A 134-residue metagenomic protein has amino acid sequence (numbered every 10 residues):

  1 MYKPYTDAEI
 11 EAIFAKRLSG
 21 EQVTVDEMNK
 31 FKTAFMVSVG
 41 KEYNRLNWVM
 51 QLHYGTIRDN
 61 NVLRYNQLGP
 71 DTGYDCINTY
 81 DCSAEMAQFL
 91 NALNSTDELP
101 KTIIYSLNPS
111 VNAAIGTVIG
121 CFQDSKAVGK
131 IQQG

Functional and structural regions predicted by a protein language model:
Y2-K101, S110-G129: Histidine/acidic residue-rich metal-binding segments in metalloenzymes
I104-S106: Short beta-strand segments
I131-G134: His/Asp/Glu-enriched short active-site or ligand-binding loop at hydrolase and phosphoryl-transfer sites
